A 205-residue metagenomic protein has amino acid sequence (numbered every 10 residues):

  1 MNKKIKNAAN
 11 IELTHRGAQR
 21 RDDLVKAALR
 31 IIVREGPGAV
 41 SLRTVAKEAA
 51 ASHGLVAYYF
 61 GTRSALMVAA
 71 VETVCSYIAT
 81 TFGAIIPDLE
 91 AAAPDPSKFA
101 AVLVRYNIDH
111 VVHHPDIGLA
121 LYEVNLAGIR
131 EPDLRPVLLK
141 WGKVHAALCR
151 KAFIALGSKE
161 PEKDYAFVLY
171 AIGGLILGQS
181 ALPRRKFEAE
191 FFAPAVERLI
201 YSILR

Functional and structural regions predicted by a protein language model:
M1-Q19, R30: N-terminal intrinsically disordered/low-complexity leader segments
G17, R21, V71, C75 (+1 more regions): Amphipathic, non-transmembrane alpha-helical scaffold segments
R20-L29, V45, A70-V74, I78 (+2 more regions): Generic hydrophobic, amphipathic alpha-helix propensity
D23, A27-A69: Helix-turn-helix
A69, T80-P115, V168, A193: Hydrophobic alpha-helical connector segments
A79-T80, V112-Y122, I129-L156, A166 (+1 more regions): Amphipathic alpha-helical packing segments from all-alpha helical-bundle domains
N107, L121, N125, V168-L175: Short alpha-helical scaffolding segments that buttress acidic/His motifs in well-ordered protein cores
R135-L139, I154-L204: Hydrophobic/aromatic-rich alpha-helical bundle segments in the mid-to-C-terminal region
